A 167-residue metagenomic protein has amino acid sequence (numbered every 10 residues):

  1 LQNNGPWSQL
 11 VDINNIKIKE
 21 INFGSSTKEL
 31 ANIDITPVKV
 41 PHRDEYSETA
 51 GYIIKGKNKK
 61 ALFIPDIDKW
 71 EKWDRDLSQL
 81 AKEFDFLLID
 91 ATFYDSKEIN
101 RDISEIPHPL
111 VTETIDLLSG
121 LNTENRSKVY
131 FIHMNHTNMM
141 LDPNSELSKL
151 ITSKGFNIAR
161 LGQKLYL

Functional and structural regions predicted by a protein language model:
L1-I16: Active-site HxH/HxHxD metal-binding segment of metal-dependent hydrolases
Q9-D12, S25-S26, Y94-D95: Short, solvent-exposed coil/turn linker segments
L10-V11, I35-V38, E45, L141 (+1 more regions): Short secondary-structure boundary micro-motifs
I13, L30-N32, G56, E124-R126 (+1 more regions): Short, well-ordered coil/turn elements that cap or connect secondary structure elements
N15-K19, D34, K128, G155-N157: Conserved beta-strand segments of alpha/beta enzyme cores
I18-L80, L161-L167: Core dinuclear metal-dependent hydrolase active-site scaffold
K60, D68-Q163: Cap/insert and terminal regions of metallo-dependent hydrolase folds
